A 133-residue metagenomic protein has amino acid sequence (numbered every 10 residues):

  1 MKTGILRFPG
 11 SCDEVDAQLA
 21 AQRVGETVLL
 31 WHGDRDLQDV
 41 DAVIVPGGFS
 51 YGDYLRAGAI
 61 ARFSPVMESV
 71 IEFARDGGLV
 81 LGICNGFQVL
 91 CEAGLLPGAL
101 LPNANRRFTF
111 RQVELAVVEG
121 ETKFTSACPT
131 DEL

Functional and structural regions predicted by a protein language model:
M1-I83, L90-Q112, A116: N-terminal beta1-alpha1 cap of cysteine-dependent amidohydrolase-like domains
G86-F87, E121: Short, flexible active-site-adjacent loop segments at beta-strand->alpha-helix junctions, enriched in small/polar
N105-L133: An acidic, glycine-rich "communication" segment
